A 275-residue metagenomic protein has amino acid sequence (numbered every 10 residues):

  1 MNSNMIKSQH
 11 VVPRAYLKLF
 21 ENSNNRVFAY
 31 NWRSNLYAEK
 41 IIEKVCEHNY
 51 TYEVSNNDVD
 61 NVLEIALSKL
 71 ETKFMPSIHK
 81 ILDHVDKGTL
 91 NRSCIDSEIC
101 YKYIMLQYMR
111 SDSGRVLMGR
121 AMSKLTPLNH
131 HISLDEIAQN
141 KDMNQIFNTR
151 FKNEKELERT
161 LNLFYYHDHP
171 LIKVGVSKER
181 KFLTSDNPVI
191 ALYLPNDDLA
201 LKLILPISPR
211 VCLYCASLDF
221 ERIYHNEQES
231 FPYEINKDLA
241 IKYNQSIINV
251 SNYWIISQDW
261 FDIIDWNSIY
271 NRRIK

Functional and structural regions predicted by a protein language model:
M1-S8, V12-K275: Alpha-helical structural context detector biased toward long hydrophobic helices
